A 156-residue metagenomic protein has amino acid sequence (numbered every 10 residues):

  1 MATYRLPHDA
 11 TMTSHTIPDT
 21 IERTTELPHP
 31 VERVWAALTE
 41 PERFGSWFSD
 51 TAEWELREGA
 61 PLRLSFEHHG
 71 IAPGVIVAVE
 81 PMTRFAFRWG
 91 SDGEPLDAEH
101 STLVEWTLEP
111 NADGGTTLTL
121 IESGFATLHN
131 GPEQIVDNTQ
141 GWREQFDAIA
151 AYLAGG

Functional and structural regions predicted by a protein language model:
M1-E22: Short acidic N-proximal helix/loop "leader" segments that mark the beginning of a domain or an inter-domain linker
A2-H8, G124-G156: A conserved amphipathic terminal alpha-helix motif
H15-D19, H68, L96-H100, Q134: A generic structural micro-feature
P18-T24, V31, P61, I71 (+3 more regions): Intrinsic-disorder/low-complexity, polar/charged segments enriched in Ser/Thr/Lys/Arg/Asp/Glu/Gln
E22-R23, E42-V75: Short beta-edge strand/loop motif at the mouth of beta-sheet-based domains
A37-L38, V79: Conserved catalytic core of Hanks-type protein kinase domains
E53-E55, H69-G115, S123: Hydrophobic-ligand binding "helix-grip"
